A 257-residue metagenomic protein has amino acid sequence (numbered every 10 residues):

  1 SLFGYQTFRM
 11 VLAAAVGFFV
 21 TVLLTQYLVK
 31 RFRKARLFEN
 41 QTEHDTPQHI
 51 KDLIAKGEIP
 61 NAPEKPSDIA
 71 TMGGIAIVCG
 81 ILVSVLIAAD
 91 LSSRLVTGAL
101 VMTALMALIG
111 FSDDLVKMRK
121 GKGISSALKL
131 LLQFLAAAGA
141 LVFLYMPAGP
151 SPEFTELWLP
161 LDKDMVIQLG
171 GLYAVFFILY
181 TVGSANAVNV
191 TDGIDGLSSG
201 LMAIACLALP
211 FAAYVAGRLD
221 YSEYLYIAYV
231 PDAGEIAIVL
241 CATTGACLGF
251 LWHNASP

Functional and structural regions predicted by a protein language model:
S1-R36, T46, C79-L108, F134-L135 (+3 more regions): Alpha-helical transmembrane segments
L28-P66, L115-G121: Cytosolic, membrane-interface loops and tails of multi-pass inner-membrane proteins
I50-A55, A62, A70-V83, A138 (+1 more regions): A generic, lipid-embedded transmembrane alpha helix
E64-T71, M165-G171, P231-G234, S256-P257: Short, amphipathic, aromatic/basic-enriched membrane-interface segments that mark the entry/exit of transmembrane
K65-V78, L128-F134, S199, I236: Select subsegments of transmembrane alpha-helices in polytopic membrane proteins, especially boundary-proximal
S67, S92-L100, V116-L132: Membrane-interfacial loop-to-helix junctions in multi-pass inner-membrane proteins
T71, A107-D113: N-terminal amphipathic, basic-rich helices that act as targeting or association modules
K117-S125, L157-V166: Membrane interface segments of multi-pass transport proteins and intramembrane proteases
